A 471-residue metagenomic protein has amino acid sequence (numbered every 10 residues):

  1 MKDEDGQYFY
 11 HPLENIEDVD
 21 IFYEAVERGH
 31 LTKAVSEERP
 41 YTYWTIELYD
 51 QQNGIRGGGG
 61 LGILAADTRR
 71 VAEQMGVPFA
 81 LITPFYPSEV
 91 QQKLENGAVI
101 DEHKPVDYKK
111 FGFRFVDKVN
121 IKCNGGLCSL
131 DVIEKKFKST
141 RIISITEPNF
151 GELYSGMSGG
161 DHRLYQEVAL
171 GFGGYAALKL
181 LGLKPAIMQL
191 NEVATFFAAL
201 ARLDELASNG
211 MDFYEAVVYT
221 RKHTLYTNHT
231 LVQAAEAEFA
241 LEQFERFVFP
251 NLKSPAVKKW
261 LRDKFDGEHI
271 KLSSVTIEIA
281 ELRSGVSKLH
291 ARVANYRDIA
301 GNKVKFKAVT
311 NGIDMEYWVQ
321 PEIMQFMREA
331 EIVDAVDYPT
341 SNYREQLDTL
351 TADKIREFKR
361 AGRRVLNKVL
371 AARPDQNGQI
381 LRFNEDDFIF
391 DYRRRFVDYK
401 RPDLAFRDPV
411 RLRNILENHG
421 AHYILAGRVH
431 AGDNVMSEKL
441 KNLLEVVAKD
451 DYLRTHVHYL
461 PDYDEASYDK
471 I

Functional and structural regions predicted by a protein language model:
M1-I471: Catalytic cores of carbohydrate-active enzymes across secretory and cytosolic contexts
